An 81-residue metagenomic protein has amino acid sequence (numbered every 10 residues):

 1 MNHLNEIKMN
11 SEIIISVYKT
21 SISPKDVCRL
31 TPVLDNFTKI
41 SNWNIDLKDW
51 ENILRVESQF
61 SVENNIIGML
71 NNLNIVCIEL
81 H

Functional and structural regions predicted by a protein language model:
N2-N5, D35-N42: Short amphipathic beta-strand starts and helix->beta connectors
N5-I22: Short glycine-/aliphatic-rich beta-strand segments at the starts of folded cytosolic domains
I15, E51-I53: A generic structural signal for beta-strand entry/edge sites
K19-I22, R55-F60: Short beta-strand-to-loop capping motifs
K19-T38: Short amphipathic alpha-helix segments
W43-W50: RNA-recognition motif
Q59-H81: C-terminal structural segments of small proteins and small subunits
